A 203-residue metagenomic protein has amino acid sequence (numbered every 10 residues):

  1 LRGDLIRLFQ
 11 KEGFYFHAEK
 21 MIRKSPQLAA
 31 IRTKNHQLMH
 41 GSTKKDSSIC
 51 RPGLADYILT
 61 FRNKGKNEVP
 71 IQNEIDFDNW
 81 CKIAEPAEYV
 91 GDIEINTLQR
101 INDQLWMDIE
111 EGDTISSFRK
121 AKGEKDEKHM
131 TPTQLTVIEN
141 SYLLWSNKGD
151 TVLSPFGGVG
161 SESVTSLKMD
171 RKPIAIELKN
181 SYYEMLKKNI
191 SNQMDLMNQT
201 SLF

Functional and structural regions predicted by a protein language model:
L1-M185: Core catalytic lobe of class I
K187-F203: S-adenosyl-L-methionine
